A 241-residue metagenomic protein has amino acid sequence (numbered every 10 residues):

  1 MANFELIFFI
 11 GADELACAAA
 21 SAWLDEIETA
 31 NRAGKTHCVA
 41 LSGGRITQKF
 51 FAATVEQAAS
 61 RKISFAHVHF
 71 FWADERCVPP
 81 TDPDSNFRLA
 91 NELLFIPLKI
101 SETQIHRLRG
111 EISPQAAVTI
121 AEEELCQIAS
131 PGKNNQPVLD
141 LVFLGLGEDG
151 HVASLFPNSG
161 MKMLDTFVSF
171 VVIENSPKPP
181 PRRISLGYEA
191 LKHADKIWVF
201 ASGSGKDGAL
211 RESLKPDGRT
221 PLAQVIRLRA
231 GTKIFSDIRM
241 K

Functional and structural regions predicted by a protein language model:
M1-N3, I63-F143: Ligand-binding beta-strand-loop-alpha-helix segment within the catalytic cores of soluble metabolic enzymes
M1-V39: N-terminal glycine-/serine-/threonine-rich phosphate-binding loop
N31-A58: Glycine-rich N-terminal segment of FAD-binding domains in flavoprotein oxidoreductases, spanning the beta-loop-helix
L41-I46, L144-E148, S202: Glycine-rich beta-strand-to-loop/alpha-helix junction loops that act as flexible
A52-I63, R88, P157-D165: A glycine- and small-aliphatic-rich helix-loop capping segment at beta-alpha/alpha-beta transitions that lines
V118-T119, V152-N158, A209-S213: A short secondary-structure junction signal
V142-E189: Class I SAM-dependent methyltransferase SAM-binding "motif I" and its flanking Rossmann-like core
E189, H193-K241: ATP/nucleoside-binding phosphotransfer catalytic cores, i.e., glycine-rich phosphate-binding loops
